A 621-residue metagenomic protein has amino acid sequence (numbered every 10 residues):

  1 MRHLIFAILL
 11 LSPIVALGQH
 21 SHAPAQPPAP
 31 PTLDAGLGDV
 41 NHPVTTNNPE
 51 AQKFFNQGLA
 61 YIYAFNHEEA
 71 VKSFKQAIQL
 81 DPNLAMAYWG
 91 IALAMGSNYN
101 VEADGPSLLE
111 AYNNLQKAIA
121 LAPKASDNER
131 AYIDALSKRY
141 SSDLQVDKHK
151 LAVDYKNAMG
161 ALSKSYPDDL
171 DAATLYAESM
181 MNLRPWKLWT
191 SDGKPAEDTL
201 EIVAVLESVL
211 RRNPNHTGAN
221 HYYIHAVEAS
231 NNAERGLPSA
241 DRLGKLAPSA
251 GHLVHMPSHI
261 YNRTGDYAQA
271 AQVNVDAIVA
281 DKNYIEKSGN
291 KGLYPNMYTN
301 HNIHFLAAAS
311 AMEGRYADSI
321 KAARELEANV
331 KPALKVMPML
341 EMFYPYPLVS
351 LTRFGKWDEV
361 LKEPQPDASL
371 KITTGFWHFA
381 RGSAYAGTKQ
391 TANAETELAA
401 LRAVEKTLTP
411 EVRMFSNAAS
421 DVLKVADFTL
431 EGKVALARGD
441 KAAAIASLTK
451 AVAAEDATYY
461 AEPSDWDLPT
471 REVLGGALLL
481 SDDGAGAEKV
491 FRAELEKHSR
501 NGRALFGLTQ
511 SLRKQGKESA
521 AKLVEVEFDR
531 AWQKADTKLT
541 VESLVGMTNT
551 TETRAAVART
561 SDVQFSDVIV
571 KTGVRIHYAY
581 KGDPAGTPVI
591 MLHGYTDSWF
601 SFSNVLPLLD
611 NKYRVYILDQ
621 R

Functional and structural regions predicted by a protein language model:
E50, N83-A85, A125, D169-A172 (+9 more regions): Residue-level recognition of tetratricopeptide repeat
F54, Y88, M95, A131 (+13 more regions): TPR repeat positional signature
Y61, M95, K138, M180 (+8 more regions): Residue at a conserved register position within TPR or TPR-like alpha-solenoid repeats
Q79, S165, L210-R212, R242-S249 (+8 more regions): Solenoid-like repeat scaffolds
A85, A92-G96, A103-P123, N262 (+8 more regions): TPR/TPR-like (Sel1-like) alpha-helical repeat modules
K571-K581: A short loop-to-beta-strand scaffold at the N-terminal edge of the catalytic core in hydrolase folds
Y580-R621: Conserved HGGG/HGGXW glycine-rich cap/lid loop of the alpha/beta-hydrolase fold
